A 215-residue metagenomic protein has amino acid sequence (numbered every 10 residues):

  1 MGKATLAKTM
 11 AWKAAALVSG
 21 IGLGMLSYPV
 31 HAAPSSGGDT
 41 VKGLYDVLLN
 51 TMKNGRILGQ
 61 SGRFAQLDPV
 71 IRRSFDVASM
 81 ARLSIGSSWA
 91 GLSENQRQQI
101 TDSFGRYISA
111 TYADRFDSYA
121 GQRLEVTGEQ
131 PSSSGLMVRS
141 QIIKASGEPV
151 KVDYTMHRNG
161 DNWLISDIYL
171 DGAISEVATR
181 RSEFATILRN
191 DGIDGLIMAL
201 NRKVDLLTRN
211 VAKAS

Functional and structural regions predicted by a protein language model:
G2-A16: Bacterial N-terminal signal peptides that target proteins for export
K13-M25: Bacterial N-terminal signal peptides
L26-A32: Sec/Tat signal peptide C-region and signal peptidase I cleavage site
P34-Y112: Early exported N-terminus immediately downstream of N-terminal targeting peptides
S35-D39, N50, N54-L58, G62 (+8 more regions): Surface-exposed, polar/charged faces of alpha-helical domains in mature secreted/periplasmic/lumenal proteins
S109-V150, L200-S215: Surface-exposed, charged secondary-structure patches
P149-T179: Short beta-strand edge/turn micro-motifs at domain boundaries
L170-S215: Low-complexity, intrinsically disordered terminal/linker segments enriched in charged and Gly/Pro repeats
